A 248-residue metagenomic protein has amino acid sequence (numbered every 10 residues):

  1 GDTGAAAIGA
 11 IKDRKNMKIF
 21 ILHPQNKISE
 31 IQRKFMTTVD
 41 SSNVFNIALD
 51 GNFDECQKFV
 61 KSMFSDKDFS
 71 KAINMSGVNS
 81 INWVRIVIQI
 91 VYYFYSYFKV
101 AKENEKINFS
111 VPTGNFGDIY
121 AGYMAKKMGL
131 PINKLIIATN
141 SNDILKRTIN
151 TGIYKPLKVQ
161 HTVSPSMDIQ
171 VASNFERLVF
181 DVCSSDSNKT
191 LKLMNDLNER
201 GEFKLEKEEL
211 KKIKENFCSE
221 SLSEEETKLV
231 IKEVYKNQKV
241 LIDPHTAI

Functional and structural regions predicted by a protein language model:
D2-I248: PLP-dependent amino-acid enzyme catalytic core
